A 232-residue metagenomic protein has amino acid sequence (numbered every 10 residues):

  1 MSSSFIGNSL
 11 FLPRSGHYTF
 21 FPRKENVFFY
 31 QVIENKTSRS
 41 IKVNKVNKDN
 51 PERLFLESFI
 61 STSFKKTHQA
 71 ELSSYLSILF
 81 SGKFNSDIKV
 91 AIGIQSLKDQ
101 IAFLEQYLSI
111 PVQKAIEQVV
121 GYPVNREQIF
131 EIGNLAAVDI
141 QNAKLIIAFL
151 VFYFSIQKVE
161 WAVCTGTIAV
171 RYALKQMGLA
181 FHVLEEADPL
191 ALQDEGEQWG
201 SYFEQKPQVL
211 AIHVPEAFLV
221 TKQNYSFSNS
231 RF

Functional and structural regions predicted by a protein language model:
S2-P51: Conserved N-terminal entry element of GNAT/NAT acetyltransferase domains
T19-R39, G82-A91, L104-Q106, E160-I168: N-terminal short leaders/motifs
S40, N44-E127, E216-A217, N229-R231: A conserved beta-strand-loop-helix scaffold within acyl/acetyltransferase catalytic domains
Y75-I78, V159, K206-P207: Short, surface-exposed beta-edge/turn micro-motifs
Y107-D194: Acyl-donor binding region in acyl/amide transferases
Q157-E160, S228-F232: Short, cationic low-complexity segments
E185-R231: Accessory, usually C-terminal, subdomains that scaffold auxiliary metal cofactors
